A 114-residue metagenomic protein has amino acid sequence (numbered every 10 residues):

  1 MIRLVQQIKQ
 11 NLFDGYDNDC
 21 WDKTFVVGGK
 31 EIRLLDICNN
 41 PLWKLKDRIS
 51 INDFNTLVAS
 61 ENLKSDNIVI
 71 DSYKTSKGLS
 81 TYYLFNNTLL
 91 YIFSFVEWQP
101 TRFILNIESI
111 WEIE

Functional and structural regions predicted by a protein language model:
M1, E112-E114: Short intrinsically disordered terminal tails
M1-I2, T88: Generic structural signal for short, solvent-exposed loop/turn connectors between secondary structure elements
I2-G15, G29: N-terminal export/targeting and maturation segments
I8-L12, T101, E114: Compositionally biased, intrinsically disordered low-complexity segments enriched in polar/proline residues
C20-V26, I32-N106: Acidic, low-complexity, intrinsically disordered interaction modules
